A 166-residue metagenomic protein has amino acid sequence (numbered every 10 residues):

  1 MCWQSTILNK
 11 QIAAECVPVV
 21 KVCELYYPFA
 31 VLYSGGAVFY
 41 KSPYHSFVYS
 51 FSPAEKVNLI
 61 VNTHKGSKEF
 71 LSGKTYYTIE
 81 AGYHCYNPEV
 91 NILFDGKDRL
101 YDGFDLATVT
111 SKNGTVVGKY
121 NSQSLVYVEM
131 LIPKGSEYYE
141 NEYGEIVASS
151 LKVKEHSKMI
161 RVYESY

Functional and structural regions predicted by a protein language model:
M1-Y166: Short, glycine-biased loop/turn motifs at secondary-structure junctions and in low-complexity Ser/Thr/Pro-rich termini
